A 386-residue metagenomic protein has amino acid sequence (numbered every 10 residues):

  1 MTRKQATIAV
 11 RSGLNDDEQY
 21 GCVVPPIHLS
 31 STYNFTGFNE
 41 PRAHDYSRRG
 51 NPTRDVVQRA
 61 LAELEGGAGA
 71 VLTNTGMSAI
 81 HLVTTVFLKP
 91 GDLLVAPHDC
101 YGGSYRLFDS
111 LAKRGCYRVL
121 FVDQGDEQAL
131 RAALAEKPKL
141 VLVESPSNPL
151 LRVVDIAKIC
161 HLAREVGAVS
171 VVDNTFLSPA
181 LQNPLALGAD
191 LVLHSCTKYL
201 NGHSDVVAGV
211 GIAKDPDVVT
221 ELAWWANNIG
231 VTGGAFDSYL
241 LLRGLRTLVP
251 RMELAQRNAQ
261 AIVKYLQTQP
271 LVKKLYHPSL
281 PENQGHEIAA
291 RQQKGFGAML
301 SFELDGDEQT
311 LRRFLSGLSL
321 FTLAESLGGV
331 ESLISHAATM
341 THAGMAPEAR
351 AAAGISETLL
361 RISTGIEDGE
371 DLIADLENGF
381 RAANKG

Functional and structural regions predicted by a protein language model:
M1-A6, S12-L14, P52, K274 (+2 more regions): Positively charged, small/polar-rich N-terminal and surface patches that mediate targeting and assembly and bind
M1-H44: N-terminal glycine-rich, Lys/His-bearing helix-loop that initiates the first secondary-structure elements of many
R11, A70-L271, Y276: Conserved PLP-enzyme active-site core in the AAT-like
T32-H81, G103-S110: Conserved N-terminal alpha-helix of the aminotransferase class I/II PLP-enzyme fold
D109, R118-L120, A132, E136 (+2 more regions): PLP-dependent enzyme catalytic core of the Aspartate aminotransferase-like
I229-G230, L318-G328, G379-G386: A common structural junction motif
K274-L360, T364: Conserved C-terminal alpha-helix-loop-beta "cap" of PLP-dependent enzymes that closes/shapes the active-site mouth
